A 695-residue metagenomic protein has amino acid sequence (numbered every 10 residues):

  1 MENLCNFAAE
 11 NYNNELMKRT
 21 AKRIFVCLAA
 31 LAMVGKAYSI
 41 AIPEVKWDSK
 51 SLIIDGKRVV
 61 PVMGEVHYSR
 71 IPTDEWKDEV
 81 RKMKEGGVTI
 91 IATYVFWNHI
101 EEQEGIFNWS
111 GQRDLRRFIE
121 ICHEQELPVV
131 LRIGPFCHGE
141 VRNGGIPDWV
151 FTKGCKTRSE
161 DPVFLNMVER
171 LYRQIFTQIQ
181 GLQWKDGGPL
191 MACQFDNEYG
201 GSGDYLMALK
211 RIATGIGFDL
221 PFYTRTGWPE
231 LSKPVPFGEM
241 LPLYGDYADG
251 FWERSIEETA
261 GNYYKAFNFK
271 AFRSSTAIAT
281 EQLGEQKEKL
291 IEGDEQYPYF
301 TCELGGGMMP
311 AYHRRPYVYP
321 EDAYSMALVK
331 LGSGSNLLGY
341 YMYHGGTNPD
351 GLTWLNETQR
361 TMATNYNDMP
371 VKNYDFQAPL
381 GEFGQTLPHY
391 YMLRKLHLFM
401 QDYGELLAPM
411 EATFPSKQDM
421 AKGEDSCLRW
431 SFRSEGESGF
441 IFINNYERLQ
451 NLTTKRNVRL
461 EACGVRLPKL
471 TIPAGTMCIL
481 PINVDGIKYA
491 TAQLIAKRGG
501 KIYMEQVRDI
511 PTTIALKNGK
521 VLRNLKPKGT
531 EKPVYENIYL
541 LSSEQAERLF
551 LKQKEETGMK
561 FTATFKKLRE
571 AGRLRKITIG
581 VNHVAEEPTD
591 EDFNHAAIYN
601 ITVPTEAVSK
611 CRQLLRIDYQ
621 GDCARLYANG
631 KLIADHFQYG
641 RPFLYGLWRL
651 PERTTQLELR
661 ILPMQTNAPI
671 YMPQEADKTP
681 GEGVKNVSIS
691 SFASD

Functional and structural regions predicted by a protein language model:
M1-A41: Bacterial Sec-dependent N-terminal signal peptides
S39-I90, E120: N-terminal carbohydrate-binding accessory modules
D55, C463, K517-N518, Y627-I633: Short strand-turn-strand beta-turns centered on an Asx-Gly dipeptide
W76-R142, T214: Aromatic-lined substrate-binding rim segments of carbohydrate-active enzymes
E124-V130, C137-A279, E285-P310, G332-S335: Active-site region of glycoside hydrolase catalytic domains
K153, F164-I179, D186-Q194, G203-A213 (+8 more regions): Carbohydrate-binding surfaces of carbohydrate-active enzymes
A607-A628, H636-F637, L659-R660: Aromatic-lined ligand-binding clefts that engage carbohydrates, nucleic acids, or primary amines
L659-N667: Short beta-strand-plus-loop segments that form exposed binding edges in beta-rich domains
